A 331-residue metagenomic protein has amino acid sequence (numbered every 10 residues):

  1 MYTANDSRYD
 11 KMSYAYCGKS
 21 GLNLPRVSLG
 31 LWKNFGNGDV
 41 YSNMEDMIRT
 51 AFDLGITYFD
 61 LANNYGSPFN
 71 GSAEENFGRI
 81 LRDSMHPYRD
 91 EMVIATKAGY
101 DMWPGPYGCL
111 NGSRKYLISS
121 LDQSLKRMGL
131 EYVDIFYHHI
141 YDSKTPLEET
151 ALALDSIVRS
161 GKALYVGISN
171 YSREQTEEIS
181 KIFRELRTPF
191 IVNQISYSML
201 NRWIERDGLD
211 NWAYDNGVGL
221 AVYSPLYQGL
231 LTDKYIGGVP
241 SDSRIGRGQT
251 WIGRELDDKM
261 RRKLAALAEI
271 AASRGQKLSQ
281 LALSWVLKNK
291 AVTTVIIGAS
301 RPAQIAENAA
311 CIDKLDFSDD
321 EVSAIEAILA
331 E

Functional and structural regions predicted by a protein language model:
M1-M92: N-terminal binding-site loop/beta-alpha segment at the start of enzyme catalytic domains that lines or forms
Y2-K11, S143-E331: Beta/alpha (TIM)-barrel catalytic core signal, keyed to glycine-rich beta->alpha loops juxtaposed to Asp/Glu that bind
G18-G36, A95-C109, Y132, Y137: N-terminal small/glycine-rich loop or linker at the start of catalytic domains across soluble metabolic enzymes
N23, F52-G55, G129-Y132, K162 (+3 more regions): Short loop/turn motifs at secondary-structure junctions
P25-L29, F59-L61, M92-T96, V133-H138 (+4 more regions): Hydrophobic faces of well-ordered beta-strands that scaffold small-molecule active sites in alpha/beta enzyme cores
G38-F52, G112-M128, T176-S180: Short, acidic/polar
D39-D46, F69-S72, N76, G108-Y116 (+2 more regions): Alpha-helix N-cap and loop-to-helix initiation/capping positions
L125-T145: Active-site groove signature of glycoside hydrolases
